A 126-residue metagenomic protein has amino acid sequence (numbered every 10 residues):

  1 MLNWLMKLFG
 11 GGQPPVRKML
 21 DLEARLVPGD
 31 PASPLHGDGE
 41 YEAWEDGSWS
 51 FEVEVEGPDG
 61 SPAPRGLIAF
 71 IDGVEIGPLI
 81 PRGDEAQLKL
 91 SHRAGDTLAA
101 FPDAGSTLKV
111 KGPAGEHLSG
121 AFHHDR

Functional and structural regions predicted by a protein language model:
L2-R126: N-terminal targeting/export leaders
